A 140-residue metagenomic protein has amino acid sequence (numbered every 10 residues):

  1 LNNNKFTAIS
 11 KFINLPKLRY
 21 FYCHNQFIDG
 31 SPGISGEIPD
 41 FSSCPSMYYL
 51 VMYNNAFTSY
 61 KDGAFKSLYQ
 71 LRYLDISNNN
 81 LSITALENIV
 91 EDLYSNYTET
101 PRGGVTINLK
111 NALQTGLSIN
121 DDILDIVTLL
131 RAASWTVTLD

Functional and structural regions predicted by a protein language model:
L1, R19-C23, L50-M52, L74-I76 (+1 more regions): Conserved hydrophobic beta-strand positions in leucine-rich repeat
L1-N3, I13-P16, G33, F41-P45 (+2 more regions): First exposed extracellular module after export/assembly in secreted or surface-exposed proteins
N3-N4, N25-P32, N55, N79 (+1 more regions): Conserved "Asn-ladder"/turn position within leucine-rich repeats
F6, L18, S35, C44-M47 (+3 more regions): Conserved hydrophobic position(s) of the canonical leucine-rich repeat
T7-F12, S31-P32, G36-P39, Y60-G63 (+1 more regions): Canonical leucine-rich repeat
A8-K11, C23, M52, S59 (+2 more regions): Extracellular beta-strand solenoids
Y49-Y53, Y60-D75: Glycine/serine-rich loop-strand microenvironments at binding/catalytic pocket rims
S67-D140: Leucine-rich solenoid repeat scaffolds
